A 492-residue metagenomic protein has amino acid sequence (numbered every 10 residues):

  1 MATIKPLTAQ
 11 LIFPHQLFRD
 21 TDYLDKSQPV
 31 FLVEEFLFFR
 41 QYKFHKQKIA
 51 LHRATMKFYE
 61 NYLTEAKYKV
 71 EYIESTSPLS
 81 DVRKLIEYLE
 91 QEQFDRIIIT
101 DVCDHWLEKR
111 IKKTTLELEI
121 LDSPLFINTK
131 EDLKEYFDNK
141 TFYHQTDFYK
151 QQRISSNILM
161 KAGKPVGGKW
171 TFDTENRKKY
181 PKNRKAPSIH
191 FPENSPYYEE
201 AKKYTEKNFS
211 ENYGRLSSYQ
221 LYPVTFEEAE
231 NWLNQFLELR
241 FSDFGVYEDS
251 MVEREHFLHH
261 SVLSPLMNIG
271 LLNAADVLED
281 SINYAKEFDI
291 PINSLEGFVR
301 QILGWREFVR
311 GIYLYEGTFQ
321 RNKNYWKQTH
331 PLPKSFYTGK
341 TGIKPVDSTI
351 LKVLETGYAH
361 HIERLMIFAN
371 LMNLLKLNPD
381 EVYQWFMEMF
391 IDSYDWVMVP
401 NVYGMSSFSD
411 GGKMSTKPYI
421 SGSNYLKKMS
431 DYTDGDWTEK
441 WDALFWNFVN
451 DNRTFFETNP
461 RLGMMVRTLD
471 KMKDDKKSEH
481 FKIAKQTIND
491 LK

Functional and structural regions predicted by a protein language model:
M1-S75: N-terminal beta-strand-loop-alpha-helix module at the start of alpha/beta ligand-binding or catalytic domains
A2-Y23, K164-I292, D451, F455-K492: Substrate/cofactor-recognition hotspot
L11-P14, V33-E34, I73-T76, I99-V102 (+4 more regions): Short His-Asn-centered micro-motif
F13-P14, R254-S264, I269-K492: C-terminal catalytic domain of photolyase/cryptochrome flavoproteins, centering on the FAD-binding pocket
Q16-F18, L37-F38, C103-H105, L125-F126 (+2 more regions): Short, solvent-exposed loop/turn segments at secondary-structure junctions
T21-D22, Y42, E108-R110, L377: Short glycine-/acidic-enriched loop or helix-start segments at secondary-structure transitions that form or flank
L51-E71, I98, T356-D380: Hydrophobic/aromatic-rich, well-ordered segments within soluble, folded domains that form packed cores
P78-Y222, Y403: Beta-rich, aromatic/charged-enriched effector core domains that present basic-aromatic interfaces for binding
